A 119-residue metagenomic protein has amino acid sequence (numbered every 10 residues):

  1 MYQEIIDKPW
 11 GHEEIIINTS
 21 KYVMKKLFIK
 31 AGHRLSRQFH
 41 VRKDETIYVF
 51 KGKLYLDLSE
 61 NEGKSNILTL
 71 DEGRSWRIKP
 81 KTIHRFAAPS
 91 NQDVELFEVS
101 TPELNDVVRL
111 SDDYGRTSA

Functional and structural regions predicted by a protein language model:
M1-K26, R34-S36, L68-D71, L110-A119: A short, N-terminal "cap"/entry segment at the start of jelly-roll beta-barrel domains of the cupin/DSBH fold
Y2-D7, R85-A119: Double-stranded beta-helix
K30-H33, G73, K79-K81, N91: Tight coil/turn sites that cap or link beta-strands
R42-E60: Glycine- and acidic-residue-biased ligand/ion/polar-headgroup-sensing regions
E60-K81: Short acidic-glycine-tyrosine-enriched beta hairpin
